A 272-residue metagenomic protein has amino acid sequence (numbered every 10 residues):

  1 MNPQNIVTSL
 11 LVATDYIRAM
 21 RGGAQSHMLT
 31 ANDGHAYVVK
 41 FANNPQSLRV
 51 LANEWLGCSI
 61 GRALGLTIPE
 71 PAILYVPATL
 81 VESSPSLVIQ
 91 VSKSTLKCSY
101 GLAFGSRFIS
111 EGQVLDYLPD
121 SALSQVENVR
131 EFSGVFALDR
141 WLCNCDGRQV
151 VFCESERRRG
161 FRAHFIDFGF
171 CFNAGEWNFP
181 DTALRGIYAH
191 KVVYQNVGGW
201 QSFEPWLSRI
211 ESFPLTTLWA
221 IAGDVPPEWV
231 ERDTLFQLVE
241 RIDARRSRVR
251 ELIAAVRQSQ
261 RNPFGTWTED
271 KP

Functional and structural regions predicted by a protein language model:
N2-L118, L138-C145, F161-R162, F168-F172 (+2 more regions): Conserved ATP-binding subdomain of kinase catalytic cores across diverse folds
V50, E127-E131, E231: Aromatic-acidic/polar surface patches that form glycan- and anion
N53-E54, A63-L66, K93-C98, V129-S133 (+2 more regions): Glycine-rich loops and low-complexity Gly/Arg-rich segments that provide flexible linkers or classic glycine-based
G57-I60, I89-V91, A122-N128, S155 (+2 more regions): Short, low-complexity, polar/charged sequence segments that are solvent-exposed and flexible
E70-V76, R148-S155, V256-Q260: Short alpha-helical "patches" and their helix-cap loops
L115-E154, S208: Conserved kinase catalytic-core helix
E156-P272: C-terminal catalytic region of ATP-dependent kinase domains
